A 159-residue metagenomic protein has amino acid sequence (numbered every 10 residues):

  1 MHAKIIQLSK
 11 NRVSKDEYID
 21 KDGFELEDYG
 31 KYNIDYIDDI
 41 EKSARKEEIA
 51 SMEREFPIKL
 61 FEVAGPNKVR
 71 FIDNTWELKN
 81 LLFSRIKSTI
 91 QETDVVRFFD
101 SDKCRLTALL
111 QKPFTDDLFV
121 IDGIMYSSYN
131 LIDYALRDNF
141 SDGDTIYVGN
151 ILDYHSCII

Functional and structural regions predicted by a protein language model:
M1, T115-I159: Acidic, proline/glycine-rich low-complexity IDRs
M1-D35, I146-I159: Short, extreme N-terminal segment that most often corresponds to the first beta-strand
E27-I124: Low-complexity, serine/threonine/proline-enriched polar segments
